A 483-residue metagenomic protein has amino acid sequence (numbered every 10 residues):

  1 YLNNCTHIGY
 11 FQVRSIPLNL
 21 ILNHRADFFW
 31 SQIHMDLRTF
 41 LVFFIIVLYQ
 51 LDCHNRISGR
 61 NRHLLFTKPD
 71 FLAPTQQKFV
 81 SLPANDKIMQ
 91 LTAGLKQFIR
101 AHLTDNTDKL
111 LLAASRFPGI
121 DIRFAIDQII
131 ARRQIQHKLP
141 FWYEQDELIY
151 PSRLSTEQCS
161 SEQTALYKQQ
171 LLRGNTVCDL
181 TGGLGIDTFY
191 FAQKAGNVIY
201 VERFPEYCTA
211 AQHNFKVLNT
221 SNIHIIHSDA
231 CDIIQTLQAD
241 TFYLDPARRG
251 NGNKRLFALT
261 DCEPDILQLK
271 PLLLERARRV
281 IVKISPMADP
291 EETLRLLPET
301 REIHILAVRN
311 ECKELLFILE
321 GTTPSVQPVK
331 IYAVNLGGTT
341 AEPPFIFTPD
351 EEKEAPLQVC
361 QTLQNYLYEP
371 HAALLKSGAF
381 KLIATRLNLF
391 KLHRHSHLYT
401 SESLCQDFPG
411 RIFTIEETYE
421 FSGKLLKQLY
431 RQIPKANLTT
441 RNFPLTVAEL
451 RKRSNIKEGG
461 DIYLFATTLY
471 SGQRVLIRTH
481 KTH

Functional and structural regions predicted by a protein language model:
T6, S15-P17, A26, S31 (+2 more regions): Short linear motifs in low-complexity or flexible loops
Q12, F28, Q32-D36, R60 (+2 more regions): Charged/polar low-complexity intrinsically disordered segments
Q12, R25, L41-I46, F79 (+1 more regions): Detector for intrinsically disordered, low-structure N-terminal pre-sequences
S15-R25, V47-D52, F66-D70: Short, composition-biased linear "edge" segments at structural boundaries
L20, Q32, R56, R62 (+1 more regions): Short polybasic linear motifs
F28-W30, T39-L48, L65: Hydrophobic alpha-helical signal peptides and transmembrane signal-/tail-anchor segments that drive secretory-pathway
R60-H483: SAM-dependent transferase fold signal centered on methyltransferase-like domains, encompassing both Class I
